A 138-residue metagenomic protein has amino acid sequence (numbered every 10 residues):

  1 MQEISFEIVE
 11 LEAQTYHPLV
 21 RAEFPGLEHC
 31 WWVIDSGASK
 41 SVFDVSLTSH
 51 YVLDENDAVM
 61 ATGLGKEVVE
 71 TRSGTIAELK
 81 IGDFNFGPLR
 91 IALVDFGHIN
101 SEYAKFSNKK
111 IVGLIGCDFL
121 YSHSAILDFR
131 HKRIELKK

Functional and structural regions predicted by a protein language model:
M1-K138: Pepsin/retropepsin-fold aspartyl endopeptidases
